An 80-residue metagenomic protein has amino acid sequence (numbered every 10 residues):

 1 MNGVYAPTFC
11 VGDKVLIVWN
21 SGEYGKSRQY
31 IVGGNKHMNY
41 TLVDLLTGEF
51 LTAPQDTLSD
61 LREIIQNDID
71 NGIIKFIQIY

Functional and structural regions predicted by a protein language model:
M1-V11: Mixed-charge, Lys/Arg-rich low-complexity intrinsically disordered regions
C10, G34-K36, Q78: Generic beta-strand structural signal
V11-D13, R28: Short beta-strand or tight-loop elements that sit immediately N-terminal to catalytic metal-binding acidic residues
W19-T57: Basic/aromatic-rich interaction segments and small domains that mediate binding to polyanionic partners
L45-Y80: Intrinsically disordered, low-complexity, charged/polar segments
